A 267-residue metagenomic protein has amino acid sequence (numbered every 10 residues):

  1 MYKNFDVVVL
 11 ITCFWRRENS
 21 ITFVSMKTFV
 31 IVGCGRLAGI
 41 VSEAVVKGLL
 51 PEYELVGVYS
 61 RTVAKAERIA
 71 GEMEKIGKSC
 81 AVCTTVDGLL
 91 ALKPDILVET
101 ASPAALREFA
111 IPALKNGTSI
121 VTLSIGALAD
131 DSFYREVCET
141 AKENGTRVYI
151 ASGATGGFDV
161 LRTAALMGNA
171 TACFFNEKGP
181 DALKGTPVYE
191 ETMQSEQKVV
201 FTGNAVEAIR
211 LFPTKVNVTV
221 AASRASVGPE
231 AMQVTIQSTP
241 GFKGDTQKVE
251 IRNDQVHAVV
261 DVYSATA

Functional and structural regions predicted by a protein language model:
F23-E74: N-terminal Rossmann-like dinucleotide-binding module
V32, I40, Y149, A154-A267: Active-site-lining helix/loop region of Rossmann-like oxidoreductase modules
V63-L92: Conserved N-terminal Rossmann-fold NAD(P) cofactor-binding segment
T84-K115, A127-D130: Beta-loop-alpha module in the N-terminal Rossmann-like domain of NAD(P)-dependent dehydrogenases, especially those
E99, T122, V148-S152: General beta-strand structural signal in soluble alpha/beta enzymes
N116-T118, N144-T146: A short helix->loop->beta-strand "cap" motif at the edges of active sites that frequently abuts
I125-G145: Rossmann-fold NAD(P)-binding glycine/threonine-rich loop
